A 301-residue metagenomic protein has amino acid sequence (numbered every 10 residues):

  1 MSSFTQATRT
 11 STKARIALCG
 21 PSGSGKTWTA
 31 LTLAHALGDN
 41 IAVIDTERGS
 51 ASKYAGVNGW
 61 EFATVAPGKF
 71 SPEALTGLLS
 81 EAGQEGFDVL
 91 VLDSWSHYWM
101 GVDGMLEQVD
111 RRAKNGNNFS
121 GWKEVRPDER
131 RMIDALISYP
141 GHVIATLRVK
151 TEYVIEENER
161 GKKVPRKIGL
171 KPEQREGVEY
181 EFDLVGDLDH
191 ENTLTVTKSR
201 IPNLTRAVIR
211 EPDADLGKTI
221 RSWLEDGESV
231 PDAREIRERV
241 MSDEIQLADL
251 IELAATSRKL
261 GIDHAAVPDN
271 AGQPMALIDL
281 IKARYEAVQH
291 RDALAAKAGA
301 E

Functional and structural regions predicted by a protein language model:
M1-G20, S24-K26, H35, A42 (+7 more regions): Interfaces that engage single-stranded nucleic acids at replication/repair/recombination sites
T12-G20, V57-G68, K114-G121, E159-R160: Short, basic, glycine/proline-bearing loop/turn elements
R15-A17, N40, V89-V91, H142-I144: Residue-level preference for the first positions of well-ordered beta-strands
I16, G23, A51, A82 (+2 more regions): Intein modules and their embedded homing endonuclease domains
T27, G68-T76, V89, G116-S138 (+1 more regions): Amphipathic alpha-helical transducer elements in NTP-driven molecular machines
L92-V125: Conserved P-loop NTPase nucleotide-binding/switch module
I133-G217: Phosphate-binding/switch region of NTP-binding enzymes
